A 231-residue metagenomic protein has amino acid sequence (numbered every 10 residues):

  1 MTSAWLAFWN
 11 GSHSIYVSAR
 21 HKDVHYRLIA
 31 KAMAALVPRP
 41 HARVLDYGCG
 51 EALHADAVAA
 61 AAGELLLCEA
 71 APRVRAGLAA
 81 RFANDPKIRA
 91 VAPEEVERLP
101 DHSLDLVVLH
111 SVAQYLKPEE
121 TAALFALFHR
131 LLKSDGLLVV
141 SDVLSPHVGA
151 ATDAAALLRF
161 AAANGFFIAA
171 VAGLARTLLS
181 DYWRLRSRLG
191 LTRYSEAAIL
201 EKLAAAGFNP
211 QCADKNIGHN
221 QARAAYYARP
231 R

Functional and structural regions predicted by a protein language model:
M1-V37, E51-P86, A92-R98, V139-R231: Class I (Rossmann-like) S-adenosyl-L-methionine-dependent methyltransferase catalytic domain, capturing the SAM-binding
H41-G50: Conserved class I S-adenosyl-L-methionine
A42, G63, D105: Conserved acidic residues
V108: A conserved beta-strand element that flanks and buttresses the S-adenosyl-L-methionine
S111-V112: Short catalytic micro-motifs in class I SAM-dependent methyltransferases
K117-P118: Helix-capping/helix-break motifs at membrane-protein junctions, especially on the cytosolic side just before or after
A122-S134: A short glycine-rich, Lys/Arg-flanked "PGG" loop and its adjoining helix->strand segment in the class I
